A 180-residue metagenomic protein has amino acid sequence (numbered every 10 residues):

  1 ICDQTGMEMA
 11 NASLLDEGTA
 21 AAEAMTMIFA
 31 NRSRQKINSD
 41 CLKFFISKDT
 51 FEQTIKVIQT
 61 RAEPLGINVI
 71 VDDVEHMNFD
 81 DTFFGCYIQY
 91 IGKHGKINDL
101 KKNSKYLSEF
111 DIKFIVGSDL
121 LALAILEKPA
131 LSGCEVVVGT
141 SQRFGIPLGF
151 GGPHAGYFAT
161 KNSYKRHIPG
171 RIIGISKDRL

Functional and structural regions predicted by a protein language model:
I1-C2, I58: Structural element of the ATP-grasp superfamily
D3-E23: Short loop-beta-helix segment that forms the pyridoxal 5′-phosphate
T19-R179: Conserved PLP-enzyme active-site core in the AAT-like
